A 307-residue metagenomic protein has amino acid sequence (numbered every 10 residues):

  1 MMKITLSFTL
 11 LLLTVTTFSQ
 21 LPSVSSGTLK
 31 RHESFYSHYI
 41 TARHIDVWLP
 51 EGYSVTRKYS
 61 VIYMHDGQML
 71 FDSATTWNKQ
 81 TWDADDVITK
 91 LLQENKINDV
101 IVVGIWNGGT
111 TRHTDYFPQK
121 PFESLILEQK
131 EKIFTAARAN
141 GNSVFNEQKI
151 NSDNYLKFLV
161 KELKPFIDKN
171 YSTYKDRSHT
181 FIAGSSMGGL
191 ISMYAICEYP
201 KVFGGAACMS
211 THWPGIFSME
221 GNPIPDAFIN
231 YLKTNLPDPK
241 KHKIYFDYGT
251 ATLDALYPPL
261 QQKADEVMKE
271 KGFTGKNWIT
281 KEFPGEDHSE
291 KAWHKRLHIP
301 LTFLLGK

Functional and structural regions predicted by a protein language model:
M1-L6: Positively charged n-region of N-terminal signal peptides that target proteins for export
F8-L11: Gram-negative bacterial Sec-dependent N-terminal signal peptides
T14-T16: N-terminal signal peptide c-region/cleavage motif recognized by signal peptidases
Q20-K307: Non-catalytic cap/lid and distal C-terminal segments of serine-dependent acyl enzymes
